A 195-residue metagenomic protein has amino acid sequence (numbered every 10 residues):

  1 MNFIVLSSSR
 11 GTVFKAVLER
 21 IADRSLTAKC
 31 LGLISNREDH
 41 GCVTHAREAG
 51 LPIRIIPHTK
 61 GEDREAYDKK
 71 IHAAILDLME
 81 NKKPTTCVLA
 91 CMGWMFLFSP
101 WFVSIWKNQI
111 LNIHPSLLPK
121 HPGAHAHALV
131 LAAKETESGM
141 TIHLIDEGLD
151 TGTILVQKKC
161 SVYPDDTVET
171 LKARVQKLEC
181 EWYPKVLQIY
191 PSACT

Functional and structural regions predicted by a protein language model:
M1-I4, K15, L31, K69 (+4 more regions): Membrane-interface segments of envelope glycosyltransferases acting on lipid-linked substrates or membrane lipids
M1-T44: N-terminal beta1-alpha1 ligand-phosphate binding loop
R20, A49, T86, A90-T195: Donor/substrate-binding cores of folate-linked one-carbon enzymes
I21-S25, M79, K134: Active-site catalytic pocket residues across diverse enzymes, especially alpha/beta-hydrolases
K29-L31, P52-P57, Q109-H114: Short hydrophobic/aromatic-enriched beta-strand-loop microsegments
H40-G61: Conserved nucleotide-sugar phosphate-binding/catalytic loop shared by glycosyltransferases and other
T59-K82, V88-F96: Short phosphate-binding loop-to-helix
